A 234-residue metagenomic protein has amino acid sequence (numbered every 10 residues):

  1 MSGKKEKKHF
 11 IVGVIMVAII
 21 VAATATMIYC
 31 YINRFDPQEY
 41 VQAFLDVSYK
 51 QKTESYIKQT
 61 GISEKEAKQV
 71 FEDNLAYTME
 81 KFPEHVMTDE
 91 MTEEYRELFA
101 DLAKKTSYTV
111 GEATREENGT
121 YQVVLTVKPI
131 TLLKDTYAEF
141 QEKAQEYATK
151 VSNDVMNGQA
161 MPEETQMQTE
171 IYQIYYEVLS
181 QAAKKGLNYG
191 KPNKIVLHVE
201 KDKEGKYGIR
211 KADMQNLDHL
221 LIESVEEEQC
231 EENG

Functional and structural regions predicted by a protein language model:
G3-I20, M27-C30: N-terminal Sec-pathway targeting helices
Y29-T109: Core segments of small alpha/beta cavity-forming domains
V110-E112, K194-K201: Hydrophobic/aromatic beta-strand elements that line small-molecule binding cavities or substrate pockets in beta-rich
E117-V127: A short hydrophobic beta-strand element
T120-Q122, G190-V196: Intrinsic-disorder/low-complexity, polar/charged segments enriched in Ser/Thr/Lys/Arg/Asp/Glu/Gln
V127-L133, K201-K203: Beta-strand elements of well-folded, non-transmembrane domains
L133-K191: Mixed-charge, low-complexity intrinsically disordered segments
G208-G234: Extracytoplasmic/luminal low-complexity segments enriched in Pro/Gly and acidic/polar residues that act as flexible
